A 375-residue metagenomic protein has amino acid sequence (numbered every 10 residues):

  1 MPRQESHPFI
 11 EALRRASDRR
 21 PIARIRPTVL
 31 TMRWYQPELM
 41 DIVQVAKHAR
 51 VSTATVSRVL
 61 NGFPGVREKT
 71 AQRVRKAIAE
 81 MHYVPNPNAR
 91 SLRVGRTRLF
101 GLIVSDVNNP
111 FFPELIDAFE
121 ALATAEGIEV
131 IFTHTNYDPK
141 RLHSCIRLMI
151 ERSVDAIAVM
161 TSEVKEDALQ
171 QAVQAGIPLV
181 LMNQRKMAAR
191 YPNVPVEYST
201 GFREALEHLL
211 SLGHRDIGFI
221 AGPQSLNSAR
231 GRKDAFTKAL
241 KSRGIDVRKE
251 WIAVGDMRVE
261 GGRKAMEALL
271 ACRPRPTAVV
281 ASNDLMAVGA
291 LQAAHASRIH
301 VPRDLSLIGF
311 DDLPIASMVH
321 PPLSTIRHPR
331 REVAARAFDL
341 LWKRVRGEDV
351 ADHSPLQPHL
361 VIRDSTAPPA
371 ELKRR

Functional and structural regions predicted by a protein language model:
M1-M40, E80, A118-E126, S144 (+3 more regions): Bacterial carbohydrate/catabolite-sensing allosteric modules
H7-R98, K373: N-terminal helix-turn-helix DNA-binding module of bacterial transcription factors
R33-D41, A79-D117, A125-I128, N136-D138 (+1 more regions): N-terminal helix-turn-helix/winged-helix DNA-binding helices and compositionally similar short basic alpha-helical
T53-R58, L92-N108, H208, D216-P223: Short beta-strand segments enriched in small/hydrophobic residues
N61, D106-N109, N136-Y137, E163 (+1 more regions): Short histidine/acidic/glycine/proline-rich micro-motifs that form metal- and phosphate-coordinating active-site loops
F111-E114, R141, D167-A168, A235 (+1 more regions): Phosphate- and divalent-cation-binding pockets in alpha/beta enzyme and binding domains that engage nucleotide-derived
A121-L169: Central regulatory/effector-binding core of bacterial HTH transcription factors
